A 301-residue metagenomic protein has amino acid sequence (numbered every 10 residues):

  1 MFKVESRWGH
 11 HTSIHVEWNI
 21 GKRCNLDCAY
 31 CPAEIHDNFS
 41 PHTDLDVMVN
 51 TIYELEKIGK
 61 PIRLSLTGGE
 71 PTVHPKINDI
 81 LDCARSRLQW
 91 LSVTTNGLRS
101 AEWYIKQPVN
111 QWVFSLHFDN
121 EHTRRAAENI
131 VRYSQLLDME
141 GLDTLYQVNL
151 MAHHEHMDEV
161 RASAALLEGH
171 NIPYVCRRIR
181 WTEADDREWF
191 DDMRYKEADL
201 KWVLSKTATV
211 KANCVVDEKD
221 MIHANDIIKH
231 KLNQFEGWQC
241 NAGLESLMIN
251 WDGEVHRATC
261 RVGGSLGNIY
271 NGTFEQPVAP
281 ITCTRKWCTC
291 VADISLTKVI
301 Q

Functional and structural regions predicted by a protein language model:
M1-I14, E34, G237-Q239, D252-Q301: Flexible mid-to-C-terminal extensions adjoining Fe-S/redox cofactors in radical SAM and related proteins
M1-W103: Conserved alpha-helical substructure of the radical SAM core
E17, S65, S92, V113 (+3 more regions): A structural signal for isolated positions on well-ordered beta-strands in alpha/beta enzyme cores
Y30, E34-D37, D191-K201, D220 (+4 more regions): Secreted/processed peptides and extracellular or luminal domains of membrane proteins
I52, N78-D82, A101-I105, A127-S134 (+1 more regions): Short amphipathic alpha-helical segments and helix-helix/interface helices
E54-I58, S86-R87, Q107, L136-E140 (+1 more regions): Alpha-helix C-cap/termination motif
P75-I77, D158-V160, T259-C260: A short acidic (Asp/Glu
N110-H256: Radical SAM enzyme [4Fe-4S]-AdoMet core and its adjacent flexible, acidic and glycine-rich loops/tails across
